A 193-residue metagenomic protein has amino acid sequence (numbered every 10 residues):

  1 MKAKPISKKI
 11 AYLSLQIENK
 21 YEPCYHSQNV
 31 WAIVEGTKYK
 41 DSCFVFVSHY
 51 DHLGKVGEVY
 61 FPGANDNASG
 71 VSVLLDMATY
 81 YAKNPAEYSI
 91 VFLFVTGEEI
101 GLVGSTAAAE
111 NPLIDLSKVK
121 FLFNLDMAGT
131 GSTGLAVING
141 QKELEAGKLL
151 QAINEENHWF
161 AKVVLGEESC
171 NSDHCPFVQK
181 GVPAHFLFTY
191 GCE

Functional and structural regions predicted by a protein language model:
M1-G63, D76-T79, K83, E87: Soluble metallo-hydrolase cores and metallopeptidase-like ectodomains found primarily in the secretory/periplasmic
Y39, H49-L53, A128-T130, Y190-E193: Short connector loops/turns at beta-strand edges and beta->alpha or beta->beta junctions
V59-A64, A136-G140: Short glycine-enriched, charge-decorated loop/helix-capping segments at active-site entrances that position
F61-S72, E99: Short, conserved micro-motifs enriched in small and acidic residues
N67, T79, V95: Active-site neighborhood of thiol-dependent amide/isopeptide-bond enzymes
V73-M77, Y81, S105-A108: Buried hydrophobic packing segments
L74, S89-V91, P183: A fold-wide structural signal in alpha/beta-hydrolase
A86, V95-C192: Metal-dependent peptidase/peptidase-like ectodomains
